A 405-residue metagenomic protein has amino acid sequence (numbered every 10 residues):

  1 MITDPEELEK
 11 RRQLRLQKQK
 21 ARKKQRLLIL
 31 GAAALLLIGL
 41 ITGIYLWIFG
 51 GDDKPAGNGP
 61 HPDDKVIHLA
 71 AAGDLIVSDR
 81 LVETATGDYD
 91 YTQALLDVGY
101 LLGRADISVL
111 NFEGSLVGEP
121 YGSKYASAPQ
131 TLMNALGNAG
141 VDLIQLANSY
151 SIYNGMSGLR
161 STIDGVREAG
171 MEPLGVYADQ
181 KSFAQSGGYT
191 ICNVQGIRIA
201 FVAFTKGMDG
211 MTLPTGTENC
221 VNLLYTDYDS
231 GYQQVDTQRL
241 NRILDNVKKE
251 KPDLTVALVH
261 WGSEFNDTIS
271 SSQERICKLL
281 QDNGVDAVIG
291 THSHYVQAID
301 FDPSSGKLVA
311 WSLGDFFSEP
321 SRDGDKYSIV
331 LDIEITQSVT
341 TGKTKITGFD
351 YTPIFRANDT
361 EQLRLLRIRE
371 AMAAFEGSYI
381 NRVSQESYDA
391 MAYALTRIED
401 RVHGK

Functional and structural regions predicted by a protein language model:
I2-K20, K24-K405: Acidic, metal/ion-coordinating pockets
